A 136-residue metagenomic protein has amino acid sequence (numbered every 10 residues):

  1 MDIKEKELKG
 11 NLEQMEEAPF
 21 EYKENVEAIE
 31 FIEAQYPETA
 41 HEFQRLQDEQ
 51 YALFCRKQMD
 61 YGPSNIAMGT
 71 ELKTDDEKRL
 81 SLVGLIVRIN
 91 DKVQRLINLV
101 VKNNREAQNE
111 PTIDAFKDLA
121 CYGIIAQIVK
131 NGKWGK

Functional and structural regions predicted by a protein language model:
D2-K136: Intrinsically disordered, low-complexity regulatory regions that flank transcription factor DNA-binding cores
